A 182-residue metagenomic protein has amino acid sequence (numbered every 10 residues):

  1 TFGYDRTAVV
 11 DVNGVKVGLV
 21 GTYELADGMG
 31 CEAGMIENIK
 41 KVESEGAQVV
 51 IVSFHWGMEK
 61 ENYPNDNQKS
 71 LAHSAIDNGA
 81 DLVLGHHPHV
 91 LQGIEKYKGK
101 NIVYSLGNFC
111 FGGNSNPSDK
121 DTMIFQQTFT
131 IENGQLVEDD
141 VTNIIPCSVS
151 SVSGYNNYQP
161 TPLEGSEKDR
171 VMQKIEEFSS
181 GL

Functional and structural regions predicted by a protein language model:
T1-L182: Acidic, metal/ion-coordinating pockets
